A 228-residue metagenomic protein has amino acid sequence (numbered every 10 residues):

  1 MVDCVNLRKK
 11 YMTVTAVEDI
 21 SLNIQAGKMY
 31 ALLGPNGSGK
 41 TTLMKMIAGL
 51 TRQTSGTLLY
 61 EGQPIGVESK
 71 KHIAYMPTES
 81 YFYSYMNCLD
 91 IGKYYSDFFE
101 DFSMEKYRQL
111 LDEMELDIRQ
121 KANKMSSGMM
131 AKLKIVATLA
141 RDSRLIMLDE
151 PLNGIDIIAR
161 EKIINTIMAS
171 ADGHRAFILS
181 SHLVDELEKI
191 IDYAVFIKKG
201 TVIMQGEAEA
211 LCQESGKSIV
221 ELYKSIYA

Functional and structural regions predicted by a protein language model:
L33-P35: The feature captures the beta-strand-to-loop junction immediately N-terminal to the Walker
A48: Helix-to-loop junction immediately C-terminal to a conserved catalytic motif
G56-S69: Conserved ABC transporter NBD signature motif
T78-L133: ABC-family P-loop ATPase nucleotide-binding domains
I146-E150: Catalytic Walker B motif of ABC-type/P-loop ATPase nucleotide-binding domains
Q205-G206: ABC ATPase "signature
